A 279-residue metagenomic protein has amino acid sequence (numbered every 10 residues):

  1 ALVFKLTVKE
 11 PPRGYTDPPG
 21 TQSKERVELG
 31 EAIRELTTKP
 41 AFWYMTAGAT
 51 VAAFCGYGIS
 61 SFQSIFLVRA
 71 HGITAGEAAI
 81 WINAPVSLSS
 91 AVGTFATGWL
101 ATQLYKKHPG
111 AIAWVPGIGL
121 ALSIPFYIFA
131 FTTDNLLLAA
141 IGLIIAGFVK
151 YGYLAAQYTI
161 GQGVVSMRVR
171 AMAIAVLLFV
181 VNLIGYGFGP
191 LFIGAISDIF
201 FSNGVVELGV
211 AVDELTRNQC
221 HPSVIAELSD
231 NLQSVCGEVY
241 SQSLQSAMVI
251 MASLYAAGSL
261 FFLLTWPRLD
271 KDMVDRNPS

Functional and structural regions predicted by a protein language model:
L2-T7, I124-T133, S246-S279: Multi-pass alpha-helical transporter architecture, strongest for 12-TM Major Facilitator/SLC carriers used
L6-E31, D272-S279: Flexible cytoplasmic inter-helical loops of multi-pass small-molecule transporters
R34-T97, Y127, F131, G142 (+2 more regions): Extracytoplasmic gate region of multi-pass secondary transporters
A41-T46, P116, A139, M248: Hydrophobic alpha-helix/TM-entry signal in multi-pass membrane transporters
A75-A79, M167-L177: Loop-to-transmembrane helix entry/capping segments in MFS-fold secondary transporters and related SLC/MFSD carriers
G98-T102, G187-V239: Transmembrane alpha-helix termini and helix-breaking/packing motifs in multi-pass membrane transporters
T102-G119: Cytoplasmic membrane-interface "Motif A"-like loop-to-helix N-cap segments of 12-TM Major Facilitator Superfamily
Y105-K107, G161-R170: Paired intracellular helix-loop junctions of major facilitator superfamily
